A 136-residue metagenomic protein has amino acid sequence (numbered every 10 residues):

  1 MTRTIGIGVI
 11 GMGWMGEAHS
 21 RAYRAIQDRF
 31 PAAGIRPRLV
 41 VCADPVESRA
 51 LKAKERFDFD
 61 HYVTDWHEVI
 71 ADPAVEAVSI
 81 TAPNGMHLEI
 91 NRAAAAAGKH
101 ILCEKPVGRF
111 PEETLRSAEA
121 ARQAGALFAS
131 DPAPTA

Functional and structural regions predicted by a protein language model:
M1-F57: N-terminal Rossmann-like dinucleotide-binding module
R21, L51, H67-A71, L88-R92 (+2 more regions): Amphipathic, non-transmembrane alpha-helical secondary structure
V41, H61, A77: Short, Asp-centered acidic motifs that coordinate Mg2+ and/or phosphate in catalytic or ligand-binding sites
F57-D58, A97: Short, structured coil segments at secondary-structure junctions
F59-W66: Conserved SAM-binding strand-loop segment of SAM-dependent methyltransferases
I70-V78: A broad helix-preferring feature
A77, P83-N84, L88-T135: Beta-strand-loop-alpha-helix segment that lines the small-molecule cofactor/substrate pocket of alpha/beta enzymes
